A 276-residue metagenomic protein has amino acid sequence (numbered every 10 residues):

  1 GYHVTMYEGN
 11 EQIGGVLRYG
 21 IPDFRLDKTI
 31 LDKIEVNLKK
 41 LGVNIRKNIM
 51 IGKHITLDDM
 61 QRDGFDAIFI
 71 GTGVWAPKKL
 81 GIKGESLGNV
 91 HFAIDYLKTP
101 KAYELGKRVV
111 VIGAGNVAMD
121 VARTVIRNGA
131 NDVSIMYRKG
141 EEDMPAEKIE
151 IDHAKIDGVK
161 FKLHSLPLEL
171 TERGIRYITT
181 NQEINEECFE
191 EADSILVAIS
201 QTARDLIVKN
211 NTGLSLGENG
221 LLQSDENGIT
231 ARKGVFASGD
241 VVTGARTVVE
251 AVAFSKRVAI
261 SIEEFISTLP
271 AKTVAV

Functional and structural regions predicted by a protein language model:
G1-I51, K78, N116, D120-K162 (+5 more regions): Beta1-alpha1 glycine-rich phosphate/pyrophosphate-binding loop at the start of Rossmann-like nucleotide-binding domains
D32-K83, L168-R176, S194-L196, Q201-I207: Feature captures the FAD/FMN-dependent oxidoreductase FAD-binding
N48, L105-V109, H164, E172 (+1 more regions): Phosphate-coordination loops involved in phosphoryl transfer and adenosine-cofactor binding
M50-I55, D95-T99, E141: Short acidic loop-to-helix transition motifs that present clustered carboxylates
S86-G106, E190, S194-T247: FAD-site-proximal beta/loop scaffold in flavoenzymes
A114-G115, D240: Glycine-rich Rossmann-fold phosphate-binding loop(s) that bind the pyrophosphate of adenine dinucleotide cofactors
V121, S238-K272: A conserved FAD-binding loop/helix module that cradles the flavin
